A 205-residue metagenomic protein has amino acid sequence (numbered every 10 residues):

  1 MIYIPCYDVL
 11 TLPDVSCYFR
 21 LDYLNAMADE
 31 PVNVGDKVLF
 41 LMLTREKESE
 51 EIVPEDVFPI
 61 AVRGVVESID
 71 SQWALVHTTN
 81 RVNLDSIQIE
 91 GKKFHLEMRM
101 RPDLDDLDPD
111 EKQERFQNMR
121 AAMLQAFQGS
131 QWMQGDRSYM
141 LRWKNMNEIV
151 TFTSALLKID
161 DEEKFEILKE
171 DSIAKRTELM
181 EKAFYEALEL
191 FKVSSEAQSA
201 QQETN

Functional and structural regions predicted by a protein language model:
M1-N205: N-terminal low-complexity, acidic/polar interaction/targeting segments
